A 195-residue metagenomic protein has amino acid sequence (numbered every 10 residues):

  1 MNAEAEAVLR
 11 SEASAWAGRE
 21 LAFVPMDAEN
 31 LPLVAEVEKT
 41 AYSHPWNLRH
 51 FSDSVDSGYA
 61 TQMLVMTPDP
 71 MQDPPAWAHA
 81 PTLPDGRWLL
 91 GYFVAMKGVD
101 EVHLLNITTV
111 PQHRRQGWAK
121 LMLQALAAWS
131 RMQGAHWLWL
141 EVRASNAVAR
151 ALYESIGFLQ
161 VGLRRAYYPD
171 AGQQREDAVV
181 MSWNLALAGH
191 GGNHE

Functional and structural regions predicted by a protein language model:
M1-A7: N-terminal acidic, proline/glycine-rich, low-complexity intrinsically disordered segments
E6, W16-G18, A22-R114, K120-Q133 (+1 more regions): Acetyl-CoA-dependent GNAT
V110, E141-S145: Residue-level recognition of the GNAT/N-acetyltransferase active site
R114, W118, L152-E154, Q174-R175 (+2 more regions): ABC family nucleotide-binding domain
A119, L123, S145-A149, A166-G172: Short glycine/proline-centered loop/turn elements that form peptide/ligand docking sites
S130-E141, L152: Conserved GNAT acetyl-CoA-binding A-motif
E141, E154, L159-V179: Conserved catalytic-core motifs of GNAT/GCN5-like acyltransferases
